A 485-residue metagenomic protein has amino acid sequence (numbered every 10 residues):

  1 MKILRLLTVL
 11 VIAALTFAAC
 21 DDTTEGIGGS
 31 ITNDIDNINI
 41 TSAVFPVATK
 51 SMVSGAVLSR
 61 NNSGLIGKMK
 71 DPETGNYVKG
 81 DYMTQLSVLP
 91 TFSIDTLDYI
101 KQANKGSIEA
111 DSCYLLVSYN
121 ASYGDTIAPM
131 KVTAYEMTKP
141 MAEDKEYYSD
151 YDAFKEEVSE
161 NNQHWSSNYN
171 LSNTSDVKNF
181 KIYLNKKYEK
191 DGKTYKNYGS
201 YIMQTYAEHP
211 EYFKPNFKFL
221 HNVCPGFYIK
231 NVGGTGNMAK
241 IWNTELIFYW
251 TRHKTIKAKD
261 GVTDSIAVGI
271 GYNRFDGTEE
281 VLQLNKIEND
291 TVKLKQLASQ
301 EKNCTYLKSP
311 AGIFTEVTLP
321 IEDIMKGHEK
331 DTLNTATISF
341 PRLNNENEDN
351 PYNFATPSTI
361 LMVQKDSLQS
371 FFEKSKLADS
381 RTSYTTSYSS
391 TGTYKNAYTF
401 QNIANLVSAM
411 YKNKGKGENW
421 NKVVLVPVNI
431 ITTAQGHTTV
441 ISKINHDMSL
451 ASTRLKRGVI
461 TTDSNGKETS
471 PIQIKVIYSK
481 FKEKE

Functional and structural regions predicted by a protein language model:
K2-E485: Secreted, disulfide-rich extracellular signaling modules
